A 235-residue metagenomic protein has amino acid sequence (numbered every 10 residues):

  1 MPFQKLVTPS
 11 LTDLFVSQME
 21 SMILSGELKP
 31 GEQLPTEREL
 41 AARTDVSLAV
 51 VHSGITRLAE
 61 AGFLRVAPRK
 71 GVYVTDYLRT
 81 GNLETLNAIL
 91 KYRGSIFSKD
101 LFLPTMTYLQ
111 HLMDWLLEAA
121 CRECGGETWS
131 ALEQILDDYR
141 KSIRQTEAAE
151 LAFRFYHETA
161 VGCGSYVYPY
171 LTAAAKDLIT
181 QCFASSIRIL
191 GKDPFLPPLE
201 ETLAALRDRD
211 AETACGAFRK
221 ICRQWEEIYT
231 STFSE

Functional and structural regions predicted by a protein language model:
M1-H111: Short linear motifs at protein or domain termini
S10, L190-P194: Short helix-capping and inter-helix turn/linker motifs at the boundaries of alpha-helical repeat units
P35, L40, V46, H52 (+14 more regions): Generic alpha-helix signal with a bias toward terminal, lower-confidence helices and secondary-structure junctions
Y108-A184, F195-L199, T213-I228, T232: Conserved amphipathic alpha-helical segments that form helical-bundle/coiled-coil interaction surfaces
E235: Membrane-interface aromatic/basic loop that binds lipid-linked glycans or pyrophosphate carriers, typified by
